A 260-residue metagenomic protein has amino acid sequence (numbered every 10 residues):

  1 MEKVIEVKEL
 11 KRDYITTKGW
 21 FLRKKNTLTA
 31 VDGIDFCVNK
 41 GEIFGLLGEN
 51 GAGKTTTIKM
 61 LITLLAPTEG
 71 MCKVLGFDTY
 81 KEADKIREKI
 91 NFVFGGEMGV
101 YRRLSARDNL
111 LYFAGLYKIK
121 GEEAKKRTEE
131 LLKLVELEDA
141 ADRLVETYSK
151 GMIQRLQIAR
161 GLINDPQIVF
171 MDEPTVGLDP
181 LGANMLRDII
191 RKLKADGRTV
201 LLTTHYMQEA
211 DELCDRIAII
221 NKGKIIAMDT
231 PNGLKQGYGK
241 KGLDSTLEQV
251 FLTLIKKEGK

Functional and structural regions predicted by a protein language model:
N91, L111, G115, E122-A140: Conserved ABC ATPase "signature" region
D165: Conserved catalytic motifs of ABC-family nucleotide-binding domains
V169-E173: Catalytic Walker B motif of ABC-type/P-loop ATPase nucleotide-binding domains
A183-D196: Helical segment within the ABC ATPase nucleotide-binding domain
M228-D229: ABC ATPase "signature
